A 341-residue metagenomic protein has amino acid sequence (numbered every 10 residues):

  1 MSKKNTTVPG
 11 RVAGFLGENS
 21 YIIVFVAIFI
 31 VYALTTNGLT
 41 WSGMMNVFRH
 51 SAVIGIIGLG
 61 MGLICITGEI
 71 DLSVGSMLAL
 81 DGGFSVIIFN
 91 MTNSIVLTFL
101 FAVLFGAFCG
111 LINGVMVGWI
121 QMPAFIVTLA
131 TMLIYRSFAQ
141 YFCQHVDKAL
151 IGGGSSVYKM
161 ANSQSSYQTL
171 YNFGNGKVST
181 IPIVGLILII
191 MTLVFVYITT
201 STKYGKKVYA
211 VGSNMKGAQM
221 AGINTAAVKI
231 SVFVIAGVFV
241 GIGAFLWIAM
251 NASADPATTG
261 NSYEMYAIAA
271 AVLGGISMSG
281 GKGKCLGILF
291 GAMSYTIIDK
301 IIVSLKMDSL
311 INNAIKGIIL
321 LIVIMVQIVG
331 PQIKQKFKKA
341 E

Functional and structural regions predicted by a protein language model:
M1-I28, S213-A227, I298, I302-E341: Cytosolic-side transmembrane-helix boundaries in multi-pass membrane proteins
F29-M91, M116-Q121, A271, G275-C285 (+1 more regions): Single transmembrane alpha-helix segments in multi-pass membrane proteins
N37-N46, Q140, I198-T199, K203-G205 (+1 more regions): Inter-helical junctions in multi-pass inner-membrane proteins, predominant in energy-converting antiporter-like
R49-H50, A124-F125, I181-L188, K229 (+2 more regions): Loop-to-transmembrane alpha-helix initiation sites
T92-L133, F290-G291: Alpha-helical transmembrane segments within multi-pass membrane transporters and channels
F125-S201, V228-S231, N251-P256, K336-E341: Transmembrane helix-bundle core of multi-pass membrane transporters and related energy-transducing complexes
L193-F233: Membrane-helix/interface signature in polytopic inner-membrane proteins
V240, N251, D255-A314: Transmembrane alpha-helical segments in multi-pass inner-membrane proteins
